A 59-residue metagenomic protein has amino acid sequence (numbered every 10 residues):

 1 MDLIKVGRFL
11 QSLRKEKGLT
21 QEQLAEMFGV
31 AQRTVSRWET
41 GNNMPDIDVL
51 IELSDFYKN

Functional and structural regions predicted by a protein language model:
M1-E16: A short, Lys/Arg-rich alpha-helix, primarily the initiator
F9, T20, D46-V49: Residues that mark the N-terminal boundary/hinge immediately upstream of a DNA-recognition element
G18-R37, E52: Short alpha-helical DNA-recognition segment
T40: Short, conserved catalytic or interaction motifs in soluble domains
D48-N59: DNA major-groove recognition helix of helix-turn-helix/homeodomain DNA-binding modules
